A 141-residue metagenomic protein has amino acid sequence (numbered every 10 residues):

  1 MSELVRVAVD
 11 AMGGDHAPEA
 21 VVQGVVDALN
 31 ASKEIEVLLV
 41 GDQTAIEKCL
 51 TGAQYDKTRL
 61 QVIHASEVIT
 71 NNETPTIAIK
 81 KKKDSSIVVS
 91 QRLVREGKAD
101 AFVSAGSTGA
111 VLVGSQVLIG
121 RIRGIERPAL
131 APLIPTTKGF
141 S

Functional and structural regions predicted by a protein language model:
M1-Q116: Contiguous, glycine/small-aliphatic-enriched amphipathic segments in soluble metabolic enzymes
V113-S141: Short, acidic/small-residue loops that bind anionic groups at enzyme active sites
